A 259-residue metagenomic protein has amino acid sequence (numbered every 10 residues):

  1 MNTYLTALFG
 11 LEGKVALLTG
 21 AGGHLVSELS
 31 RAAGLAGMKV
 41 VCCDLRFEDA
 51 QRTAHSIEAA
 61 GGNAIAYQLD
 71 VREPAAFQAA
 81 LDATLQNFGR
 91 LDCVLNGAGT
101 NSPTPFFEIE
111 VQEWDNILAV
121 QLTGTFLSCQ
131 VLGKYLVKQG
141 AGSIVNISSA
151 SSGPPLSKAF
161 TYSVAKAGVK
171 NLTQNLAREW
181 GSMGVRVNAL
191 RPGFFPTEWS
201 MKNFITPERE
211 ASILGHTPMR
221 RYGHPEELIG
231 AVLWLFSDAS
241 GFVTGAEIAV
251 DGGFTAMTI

Functional and structural regions predicted by a protein language model:
N2-T6, P154, L233, T244-I259: Short C-terminal tail/terminal secondary-structure segment of NAD(P)H-dependent dehydrogenase/reductase domains
F9-V41: Canonical Rossmann dinucleotide-binding motif of NAD(H)/NADP(H)-dependent dehydrogenases/reductases, specifically
P105-F106, E113-L118, I213: Substrate-binding pocket helix/loop in short-chain dehydrogenase/reductase
I109, P155-V164, N175: Active-site loop-to-helix junction immediately N-terminal to the catalytic Tyr of the SDR YXXXK motif in Rossmann-fold
C129, A165, T173: Active-site helix of classical SDR
K134, R178-S182, G241: Alpha-helical segment proximal to the catalytic Tyr-Lys
S149: Residue(s) in the substrate-gating loop at a strand-loop-helix junction that position the organic substrate next
